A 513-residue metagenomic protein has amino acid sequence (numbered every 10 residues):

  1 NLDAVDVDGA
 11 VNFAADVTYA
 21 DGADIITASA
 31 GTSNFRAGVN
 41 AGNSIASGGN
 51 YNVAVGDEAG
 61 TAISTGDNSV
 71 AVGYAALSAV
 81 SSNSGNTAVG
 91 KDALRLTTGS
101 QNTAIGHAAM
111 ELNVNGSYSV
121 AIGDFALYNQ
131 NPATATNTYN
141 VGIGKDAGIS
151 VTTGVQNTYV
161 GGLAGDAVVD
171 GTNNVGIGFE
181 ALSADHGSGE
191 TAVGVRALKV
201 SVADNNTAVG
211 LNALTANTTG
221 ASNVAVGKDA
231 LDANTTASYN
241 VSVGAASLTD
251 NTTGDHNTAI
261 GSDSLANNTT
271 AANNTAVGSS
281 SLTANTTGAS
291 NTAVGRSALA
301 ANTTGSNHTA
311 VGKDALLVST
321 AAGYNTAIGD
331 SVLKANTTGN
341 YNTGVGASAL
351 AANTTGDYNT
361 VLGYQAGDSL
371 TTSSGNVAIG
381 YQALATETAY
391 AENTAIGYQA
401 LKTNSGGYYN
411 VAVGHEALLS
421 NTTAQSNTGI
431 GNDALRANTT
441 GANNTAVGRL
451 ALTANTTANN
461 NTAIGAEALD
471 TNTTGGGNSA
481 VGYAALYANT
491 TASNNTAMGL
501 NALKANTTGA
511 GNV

Functional and structural regions predicted by a protein language model:
N1-A20: Fibrous stalk/shaft segments of extracellular and virion attachment machinery
D16-V513: Glycine- and small/polar-enriched repetitive beta-structure motifs of secreted/surface proteins
